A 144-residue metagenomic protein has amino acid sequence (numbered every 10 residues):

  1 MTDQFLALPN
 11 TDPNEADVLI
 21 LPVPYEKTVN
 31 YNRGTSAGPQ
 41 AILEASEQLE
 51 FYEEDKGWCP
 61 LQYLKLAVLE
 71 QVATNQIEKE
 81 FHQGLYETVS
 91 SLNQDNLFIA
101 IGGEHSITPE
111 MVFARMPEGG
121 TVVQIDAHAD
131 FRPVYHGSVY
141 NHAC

Functional and structural regions predicted by a protein language model:
M1-C144: Conserved alpha-helical scaffold segments that buttress catalytic/binding sites
